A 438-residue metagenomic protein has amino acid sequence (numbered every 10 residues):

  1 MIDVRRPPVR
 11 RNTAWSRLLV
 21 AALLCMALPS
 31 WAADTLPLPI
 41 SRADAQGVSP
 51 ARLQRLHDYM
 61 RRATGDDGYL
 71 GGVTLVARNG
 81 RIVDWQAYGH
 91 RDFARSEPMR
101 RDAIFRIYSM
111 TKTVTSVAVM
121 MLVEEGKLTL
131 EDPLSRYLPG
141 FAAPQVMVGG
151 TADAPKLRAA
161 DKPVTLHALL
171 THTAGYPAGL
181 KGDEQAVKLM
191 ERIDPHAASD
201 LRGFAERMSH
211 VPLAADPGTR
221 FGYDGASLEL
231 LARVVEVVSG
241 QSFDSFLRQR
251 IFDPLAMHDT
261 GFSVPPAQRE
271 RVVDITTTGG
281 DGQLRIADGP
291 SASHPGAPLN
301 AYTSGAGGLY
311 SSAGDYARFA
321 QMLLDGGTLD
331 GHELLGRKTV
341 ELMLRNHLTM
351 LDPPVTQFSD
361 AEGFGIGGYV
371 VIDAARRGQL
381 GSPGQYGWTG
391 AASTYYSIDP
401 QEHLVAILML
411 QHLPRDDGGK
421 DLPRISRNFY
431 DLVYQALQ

Functional and structural regions predicted by a protein language model:
V4-L19: Bacterial N-terminal signal peptides that target proteins for export
A27-A32: N-terminal signal peptide c-region/cleavage motif recognized by signal peptidases
L36-P37, R136, P144-P383: Short, surface-exposed loop or secondary-structure junction motifs that flank catalytic or metal-binding residues
S41-I107, K127-T129, A143-G150, P155 (+2 more regions): Short, conserved catalytic-motif segment at the N-terminal edge
Q54-R61, G80, F105-L134, A142 (+3 more regions): Active-site SXXK
Q385, A392-V405: Short, surface-exposed beta-strand/loop micro-motifs that present aromatic residues
L413-I425: A short acidic/glycine-rich loop-to-helix N-cap element
